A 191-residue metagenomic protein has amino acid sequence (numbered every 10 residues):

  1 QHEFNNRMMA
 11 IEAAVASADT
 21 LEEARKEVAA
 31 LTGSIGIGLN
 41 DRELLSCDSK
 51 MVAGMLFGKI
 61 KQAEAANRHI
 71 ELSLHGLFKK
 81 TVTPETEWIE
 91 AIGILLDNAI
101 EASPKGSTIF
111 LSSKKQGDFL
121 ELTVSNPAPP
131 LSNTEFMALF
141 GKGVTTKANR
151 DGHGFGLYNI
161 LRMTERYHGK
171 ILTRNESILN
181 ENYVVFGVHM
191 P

Functional and structural regions predicted by a protein language model:
Q1-M9: Conserved phosphoacceptor histidine of two-component systems
E12, E85-S107: Conserved ATP-binding N-box helix of the HATPase_c
K26-A30, S46-A66: Short beta-to-alpha transition helix within the HATPase_c
L44, H69-A91: Conserved short strand/loop->alpha-helix "switch" segment adjacent to the catalytic nucleotide/phosphoryl-transfer site
G106-D118: Short beta-strand/loop element within the Bergerat-fold HATPase_c
L122-D151: Glycine-rich/acidic phosphate-handling loop/turn and adjacent ATP-lid/helix of nucleotide-binding kinase/ATPase domains
N159-I171: Conserved glycine-/histidine-rich ATP-lid loop and adjacent helix of the Bergerat-fold HATPase_c
